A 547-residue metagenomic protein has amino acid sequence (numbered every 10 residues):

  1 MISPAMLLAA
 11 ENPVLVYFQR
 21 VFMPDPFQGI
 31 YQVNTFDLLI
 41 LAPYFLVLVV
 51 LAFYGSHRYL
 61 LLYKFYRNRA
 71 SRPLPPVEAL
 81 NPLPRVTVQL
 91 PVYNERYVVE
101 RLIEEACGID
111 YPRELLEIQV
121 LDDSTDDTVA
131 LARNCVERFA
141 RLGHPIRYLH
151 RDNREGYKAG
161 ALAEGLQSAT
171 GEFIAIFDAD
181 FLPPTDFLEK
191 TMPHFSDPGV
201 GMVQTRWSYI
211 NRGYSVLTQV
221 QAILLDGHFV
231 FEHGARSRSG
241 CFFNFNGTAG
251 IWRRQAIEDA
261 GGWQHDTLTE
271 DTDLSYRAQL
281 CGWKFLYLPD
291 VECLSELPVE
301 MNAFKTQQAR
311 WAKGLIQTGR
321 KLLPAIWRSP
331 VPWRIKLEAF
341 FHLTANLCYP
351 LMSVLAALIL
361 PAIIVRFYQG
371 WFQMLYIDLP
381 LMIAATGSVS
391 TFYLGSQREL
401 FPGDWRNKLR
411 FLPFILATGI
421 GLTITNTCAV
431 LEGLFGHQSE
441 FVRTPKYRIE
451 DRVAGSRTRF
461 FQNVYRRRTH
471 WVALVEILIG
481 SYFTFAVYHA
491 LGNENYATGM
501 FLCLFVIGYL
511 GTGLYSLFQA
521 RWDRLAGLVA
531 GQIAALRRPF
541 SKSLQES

Functional and structural regions predicted by a protein language model:
L60-L115: N-terminal signal-anchor transmembrane helix
F65-R67, V77-L80, A345-E440, H470-R538: Membrane-embedded multi-pass helical conduit in multi-pass membrane proteins, especially envelope-biosynthetic
P84-T87, E117, E258, D273: Cell-envelope/extracellular polymer assembly enzymes that use nucleotide-activated donors
Y97-V98, R328-L351, I449-T484: Loop-to-transmembrane boundary segments
E100, D127, F177-H194: Acidic donor-binding/catalytic loop of UDP-sugar-dependent glycosyltransferases, especially processive GT2
E104-H150, R154: Acidic donor-binding segment of Leloir-type glycosyltransferases
V136-F173, T185-L268, Q279-L280, M301-T344: Long helical/loop segments within the catalytic core of UDP-sugar-dependent glycosyltransferases, especially the large
D266, S275-C293: Catalytic donor-sugar/metal-binding loop of nucleotide-sugar-dependent glycosyltransferases
